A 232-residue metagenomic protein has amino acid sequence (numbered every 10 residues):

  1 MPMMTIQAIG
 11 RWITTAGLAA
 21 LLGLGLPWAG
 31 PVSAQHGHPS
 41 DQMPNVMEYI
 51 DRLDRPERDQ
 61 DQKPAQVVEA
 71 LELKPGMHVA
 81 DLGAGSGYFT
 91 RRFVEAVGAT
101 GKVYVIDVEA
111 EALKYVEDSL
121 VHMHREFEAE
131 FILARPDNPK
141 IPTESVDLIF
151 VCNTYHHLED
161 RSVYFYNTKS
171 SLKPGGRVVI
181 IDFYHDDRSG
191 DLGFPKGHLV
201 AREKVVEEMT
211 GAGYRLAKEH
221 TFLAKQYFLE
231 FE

Functional and structural regions predicted by a protein language model:
S33-A80: Class I SAM-dependent transferase core
A80, G85-N138: Class I SAM-dependent methyltransferase SAM/SAH-binding core
E95, S162-R177: A short glycine-rich, Lys/Arg-flanked "PGG" loop and its adjoining helix->strand segment in the class I
P139-I149: A short acidic, Gly/Pro-enriched loop at the edge of an enzyme's catalytic core that lines a small-molecule cofactor
D147-R161: A short SAM/SAH-binding and catalytic strip from SAM-dependent methyltransferases
R177-R202: Conserved class I S-adenosyl-L-methionine
H198-A212, E219: Short alpha-helix
K218-E232: Core SAM-dependent methyltransferase catalytic element
